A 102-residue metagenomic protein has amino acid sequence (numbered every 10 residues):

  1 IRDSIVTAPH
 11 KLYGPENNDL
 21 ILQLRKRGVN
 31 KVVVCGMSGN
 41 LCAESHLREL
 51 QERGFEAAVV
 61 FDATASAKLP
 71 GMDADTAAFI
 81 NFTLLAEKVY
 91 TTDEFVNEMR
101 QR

Functional and structural regions predicted by a protein language model:
I1-R102: Active-site-adjacent betaalpha module
